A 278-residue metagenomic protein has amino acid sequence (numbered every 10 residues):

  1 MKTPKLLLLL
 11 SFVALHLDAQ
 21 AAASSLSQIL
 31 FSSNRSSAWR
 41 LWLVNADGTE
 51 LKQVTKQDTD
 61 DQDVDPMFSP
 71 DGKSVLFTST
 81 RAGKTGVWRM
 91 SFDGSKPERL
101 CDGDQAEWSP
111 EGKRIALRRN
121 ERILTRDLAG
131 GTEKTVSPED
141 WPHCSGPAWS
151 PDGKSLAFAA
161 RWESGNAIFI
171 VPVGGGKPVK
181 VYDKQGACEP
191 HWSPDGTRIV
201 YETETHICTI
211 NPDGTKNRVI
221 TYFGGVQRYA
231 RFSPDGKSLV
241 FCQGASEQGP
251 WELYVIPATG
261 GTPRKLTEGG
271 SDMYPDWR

Functional and structural regions predicted by a protein language model:
M1-L7: Bacterial N-terminal signal peptides that target proteins for export
L7-H16: Bacterial N-terminal signal peptides
Q20-R278: Sequence signature of WD/YWTD-type beta-propeller architectures
